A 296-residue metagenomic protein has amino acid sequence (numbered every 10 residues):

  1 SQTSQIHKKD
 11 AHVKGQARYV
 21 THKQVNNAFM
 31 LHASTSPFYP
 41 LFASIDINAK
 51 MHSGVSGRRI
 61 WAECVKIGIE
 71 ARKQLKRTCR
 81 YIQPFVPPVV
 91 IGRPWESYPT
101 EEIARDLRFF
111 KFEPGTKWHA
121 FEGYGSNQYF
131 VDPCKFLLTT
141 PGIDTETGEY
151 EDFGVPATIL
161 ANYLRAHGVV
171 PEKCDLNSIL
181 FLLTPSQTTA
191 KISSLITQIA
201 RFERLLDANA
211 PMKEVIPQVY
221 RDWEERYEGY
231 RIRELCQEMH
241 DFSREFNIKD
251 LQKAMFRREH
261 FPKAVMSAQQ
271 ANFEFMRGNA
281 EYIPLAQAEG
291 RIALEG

Functional and structural regions predicted by a protein language model:
S1-N26, S34-S44: Active-site PLP attachment segment
K9, D46-G54: Short glycine/serine- and small hydrophobic-enriched flexible loop segments
Q24-H32, M51-V55: Flexible glycine/proline-enriched surface loops and loop-helix/loop-strand junctions
N27-S34, E149, F153: Alpha-helix N-cap/helix-initiation motif
L41-S44, N48, I67, A71: Alpha-helical packing segments of well-folded alpha/beta enzyme cores
V55-G296: Non-catalytic terminal extensions of PLP-dependent enzymes
